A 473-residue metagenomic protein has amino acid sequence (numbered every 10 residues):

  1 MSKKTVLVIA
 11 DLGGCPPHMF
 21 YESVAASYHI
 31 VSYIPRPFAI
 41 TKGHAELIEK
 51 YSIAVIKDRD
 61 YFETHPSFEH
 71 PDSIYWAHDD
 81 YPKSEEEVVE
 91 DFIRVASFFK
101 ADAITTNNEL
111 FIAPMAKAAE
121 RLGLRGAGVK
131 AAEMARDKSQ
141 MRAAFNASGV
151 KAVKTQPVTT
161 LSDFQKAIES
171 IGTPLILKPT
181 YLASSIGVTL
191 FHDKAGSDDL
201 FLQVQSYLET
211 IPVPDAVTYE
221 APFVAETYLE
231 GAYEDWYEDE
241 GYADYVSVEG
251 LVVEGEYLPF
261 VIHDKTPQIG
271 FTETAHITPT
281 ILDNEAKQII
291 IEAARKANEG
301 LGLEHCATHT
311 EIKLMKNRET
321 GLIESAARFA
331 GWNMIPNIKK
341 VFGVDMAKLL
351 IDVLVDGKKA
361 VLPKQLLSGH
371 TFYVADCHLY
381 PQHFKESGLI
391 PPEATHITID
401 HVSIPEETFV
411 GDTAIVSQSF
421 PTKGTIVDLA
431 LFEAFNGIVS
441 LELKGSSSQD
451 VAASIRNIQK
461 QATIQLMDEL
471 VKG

Functional and structural regions predicted by a protein language model:
M1-A131, A135, Q140, S162 (+3 more regions): ATP-binding N-terminal substructure of ATP-dependent carboxylate-amine bond-forming enzymes
S2, I289-T310, K316, A326-E393: Active-site "cap" helix and flanking loop/linker of ATP-utilizing ligase/carboxylase catalytic domains
R121-G187, T210-P212: A conserved helix-loop-beta module that forms one wall/lid of the active-site cleft in ATP-utilizing catalytic domains
A152-V153, P174-L177, K194-D239, E273-T274 (+2 more regions): Conserved ATP-binding module of the ATP-grasp superfamily
V158, V188-D193, L251-V253: Short beta-strand-to-turn element immediately C-terminal to the catalytic PLP-Schiff-base lysine in fold type I
T227-E230, E238-L303, A326-L349, D376: ATP-dependent carboxylate/phosphate-activation module, predominantly the ATP-grasp catalytic core and closely related
R318-G321: Conserved protein kinase catalytic/activation segment
D352-G473: Peripheral (often C-terminal) accessory segments that flank ATP-dependent C-N-forming ligase machineries
